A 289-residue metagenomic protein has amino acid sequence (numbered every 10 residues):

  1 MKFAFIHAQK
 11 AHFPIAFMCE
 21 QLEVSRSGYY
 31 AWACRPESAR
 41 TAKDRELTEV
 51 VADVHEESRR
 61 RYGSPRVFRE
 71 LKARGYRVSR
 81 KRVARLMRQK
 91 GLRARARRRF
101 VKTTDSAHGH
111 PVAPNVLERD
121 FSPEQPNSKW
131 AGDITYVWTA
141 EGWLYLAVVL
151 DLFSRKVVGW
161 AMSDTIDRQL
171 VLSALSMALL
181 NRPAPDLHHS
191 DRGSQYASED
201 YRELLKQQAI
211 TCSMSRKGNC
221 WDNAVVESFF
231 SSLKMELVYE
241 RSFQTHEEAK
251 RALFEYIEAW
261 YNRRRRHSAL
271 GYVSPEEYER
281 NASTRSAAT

Functional and structural regions predicted by a protein language model:
M1-T289: Charged DNA-binding/catalytic regions of mobile-element recombinases
